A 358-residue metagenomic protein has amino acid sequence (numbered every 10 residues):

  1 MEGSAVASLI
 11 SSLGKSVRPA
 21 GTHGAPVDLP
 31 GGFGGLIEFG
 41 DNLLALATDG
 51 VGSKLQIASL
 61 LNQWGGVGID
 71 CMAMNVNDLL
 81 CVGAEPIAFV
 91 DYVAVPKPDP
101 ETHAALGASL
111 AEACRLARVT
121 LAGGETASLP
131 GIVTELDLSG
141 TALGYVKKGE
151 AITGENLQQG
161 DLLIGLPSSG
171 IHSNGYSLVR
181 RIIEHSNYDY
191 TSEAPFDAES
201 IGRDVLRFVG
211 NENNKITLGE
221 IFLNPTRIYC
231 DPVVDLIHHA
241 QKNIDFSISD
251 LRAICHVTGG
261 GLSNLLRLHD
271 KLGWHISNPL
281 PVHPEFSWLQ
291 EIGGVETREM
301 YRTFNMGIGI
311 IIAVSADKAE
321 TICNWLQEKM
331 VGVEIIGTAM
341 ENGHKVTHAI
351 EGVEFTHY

Functional and structural regions predicted by a protein language model:
M1-C81, R118, A122, Q158 (+3 more regions): N-terminal glycine-rich phosphate/pyrophosphate-binding loops that anchor nucleotide-derived ligands and cofactors
G31-F33, F39-L43, N62, V82-I87 (+10 more regions): Short coil/turn connectors at secondary-structure junctions
E38, V51, D70-C71, E85-I182 (+2 more regions): Glycine-rich anion-binding loops of enzyme active sites
D41-A45, G50-G52, G154, P279-Q290: Acidic-glycine-rich active-site phosphate/pyrophosphate-binding loop
T48, A151-N214, L218: Short, acidic (Asp/Glu-rich) active-site segment that either coordinates a divalent metal cofactor
K54-Q56, S173-G175, S263-L266: Short helix/loop capping segments that flank catalytic or ligand/cofactor-binding pockets
N77-F89, E299: Short, flexible active-site-proximal loops enriched in glycine and acidic residues
T102-T120, G131-L136, D204, E212-I221 (+1 more regions): Glycine-/charge-enriched secondary-structure boundary and capping motifs
